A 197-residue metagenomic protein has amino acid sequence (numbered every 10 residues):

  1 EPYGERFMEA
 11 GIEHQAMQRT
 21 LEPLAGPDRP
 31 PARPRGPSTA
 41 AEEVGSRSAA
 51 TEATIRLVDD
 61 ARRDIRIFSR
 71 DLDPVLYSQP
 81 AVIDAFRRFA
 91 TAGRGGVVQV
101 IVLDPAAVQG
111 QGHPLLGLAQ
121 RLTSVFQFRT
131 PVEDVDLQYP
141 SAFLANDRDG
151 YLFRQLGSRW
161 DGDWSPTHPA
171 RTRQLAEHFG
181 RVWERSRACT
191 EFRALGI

Functional and structural regions predicted by a protein language model:
E1-A16: Conserved catalytic-core motifs of GNAT/GCN5-like acyltransferases
Q15-Q18, L152: Conserved hydrophobic/aromatic positions in well-ordered beta-strands
A16, P23, R159-W160: Generic secondary-structure boundary signal with a strong preference for alpha-helix termini
R19-L21, N146-D147: Active-site beta-strand termini and strand-to-loop segments that position acidic
L21-P27: Generic C-terminal helix-cap and adjacent flexible tail
R29-R66, R70-I197: PLD/PLD-like phosphodiesterase catalytic module centered on the HKD motif
